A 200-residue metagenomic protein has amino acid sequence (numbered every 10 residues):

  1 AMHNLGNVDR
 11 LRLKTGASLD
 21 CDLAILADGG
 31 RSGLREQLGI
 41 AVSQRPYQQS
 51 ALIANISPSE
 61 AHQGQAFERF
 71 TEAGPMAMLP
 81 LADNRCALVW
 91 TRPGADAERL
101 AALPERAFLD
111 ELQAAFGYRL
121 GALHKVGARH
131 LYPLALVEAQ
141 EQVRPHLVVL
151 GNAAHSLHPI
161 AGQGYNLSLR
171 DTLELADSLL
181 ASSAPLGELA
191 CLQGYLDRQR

Functional and structural regions predicted by a protein language model:
A1-R10: A conserved short coil-to-beta-strand element within the FAD-binding core of flavoproteins
M2, M78-L79, Q142: A structural signal for short hydrophobic beta-strand segments in well-ordered beta-sheet cores
R10-R12, A17-H130: Conserved FAD-binding catalytic core of PHBH/FMO-like flavoproteins
E36, R144, D197: Phosphate-coordinating loops and pocket residues in cytosolic domains that bind phosphorylated ligands
Q49, L169-T172, Q199: Short amphipathic alpha-helical/adjacent loop interface patches that line ligand and macromolecule-binding sites
E98-L189: FAD/FMN-dependent oxidoreductases across multiple families
L192-R200: Short, intrinsically disordered, charge-balanced linker/junction segments flanking boundaries in proteins
